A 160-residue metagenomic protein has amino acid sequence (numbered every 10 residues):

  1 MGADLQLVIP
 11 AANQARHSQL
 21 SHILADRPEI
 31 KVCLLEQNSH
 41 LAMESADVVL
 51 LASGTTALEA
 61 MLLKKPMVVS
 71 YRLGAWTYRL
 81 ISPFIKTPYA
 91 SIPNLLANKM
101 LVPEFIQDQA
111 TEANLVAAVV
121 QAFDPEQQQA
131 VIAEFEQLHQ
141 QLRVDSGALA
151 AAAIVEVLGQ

Functional and structural regions predicted by a protein language model:
M1-Q160: Nucleotide-activated sugar donor-binding and catalytic core shared by glycosyltransferases and related lipid-linked
